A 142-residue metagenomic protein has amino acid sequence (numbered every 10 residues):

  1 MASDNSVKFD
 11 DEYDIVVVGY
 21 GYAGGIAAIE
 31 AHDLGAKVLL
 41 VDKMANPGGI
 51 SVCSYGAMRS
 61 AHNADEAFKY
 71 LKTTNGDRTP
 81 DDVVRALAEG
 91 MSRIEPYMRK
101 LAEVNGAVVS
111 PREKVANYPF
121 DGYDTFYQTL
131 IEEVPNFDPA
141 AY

Functional and structural regions predicted by a protein language model:
M1-E12: A short, basic/flexible loop-to-alpha-helix module at the beginning of a structural domain
Y13-L40: N-terminal Rossmann-like FAD-binding beta1-loop-alpha1 element of flavoenzymes
Y20, D42-M44, Y55, H62-N63: Fold-independent oxyanion-binding glycine-rich loops and adjacent beta-strand/coil segments at enzyme active sites
H32-S54: Glycine-rich FAD pyrophosphate-binding loop
L40-D42, V52-C53, R59, E95 (+1 more regions): Structural recognition of the beta-strand scaffold that forms the well-ordered cores of secreted hydrolase catalytic
K43, N75-A86, E103-K114: Surface-exposed patches in mature extracellular/periplasmic domains of secreted proteins
M58-G90: Glycine-rich active-site loop/strand segments that organize a redox cofactor
E89-Y142: Conserved redox-cofactor binding core of oxidoreductases
